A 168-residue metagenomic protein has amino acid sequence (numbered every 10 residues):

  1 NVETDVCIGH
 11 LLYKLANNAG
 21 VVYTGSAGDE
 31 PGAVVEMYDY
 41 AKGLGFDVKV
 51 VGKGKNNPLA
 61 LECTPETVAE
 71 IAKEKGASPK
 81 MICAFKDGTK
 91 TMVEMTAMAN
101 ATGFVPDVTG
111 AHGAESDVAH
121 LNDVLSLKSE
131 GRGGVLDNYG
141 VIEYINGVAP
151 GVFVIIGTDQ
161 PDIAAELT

Functional and structural regions predicted by a protein language model:
N1-V22: Rossmann-fold NAD(P)-binding glycine/threonine-rich loop
E3-T4, D29, G54, H112: Residue-level "edge-of-site" marker
V6-C7, A33, P58, S116: Generic structural signal for helix capping and beta-alpha/helix-loop junctions
G9-K14, V35-Y38, L61-C63, A119-V124: Short secondary-structure transition/capping segments
Y13, Y23, Y38-Y40, Y139 (+1 more regions): Sequence-level detector for tyrosine residue identity
V22-G25, D29, A33-D107: Conserved anion/nucleotide-ligand pocket segment
I71, K75-T168: C-terminal catalytic/substrate-binding lobe primarily of soluble NAD(P)-dependent oxidoreductases
